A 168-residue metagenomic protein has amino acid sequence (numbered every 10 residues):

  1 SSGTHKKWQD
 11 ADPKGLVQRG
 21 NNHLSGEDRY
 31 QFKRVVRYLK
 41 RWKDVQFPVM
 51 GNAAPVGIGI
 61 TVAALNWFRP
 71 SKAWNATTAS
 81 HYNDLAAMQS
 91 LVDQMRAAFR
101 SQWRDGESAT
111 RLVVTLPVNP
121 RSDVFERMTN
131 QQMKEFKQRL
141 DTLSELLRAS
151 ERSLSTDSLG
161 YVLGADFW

Functional and structural regions predicted by a protein language model:
S1-S101: Catalytic cores of NTP-dependent nucleotidyl/adenyl transfer enzymes across multiple folds
R100-W168: Terminal (often C-terminal) interaction modules
